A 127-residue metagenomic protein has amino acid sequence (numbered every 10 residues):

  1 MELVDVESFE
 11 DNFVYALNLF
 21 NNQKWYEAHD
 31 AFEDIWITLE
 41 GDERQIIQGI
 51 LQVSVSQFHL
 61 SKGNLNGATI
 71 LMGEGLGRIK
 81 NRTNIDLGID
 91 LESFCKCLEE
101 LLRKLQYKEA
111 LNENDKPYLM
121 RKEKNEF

Functional and structural regions predicted by a protein language model:
M1-L39, L76-F127: N-terminal alpha-helical interaction modules that lie
V6, R44-I46: Residue signature of alpha-solenoid helical repeat architecture, marking inter-repeat boundaries and helix-start
W25-Y26, L65-N66, M72: TPR-repeat structural position
E33, I46-Q48: Short beta-strand segments
